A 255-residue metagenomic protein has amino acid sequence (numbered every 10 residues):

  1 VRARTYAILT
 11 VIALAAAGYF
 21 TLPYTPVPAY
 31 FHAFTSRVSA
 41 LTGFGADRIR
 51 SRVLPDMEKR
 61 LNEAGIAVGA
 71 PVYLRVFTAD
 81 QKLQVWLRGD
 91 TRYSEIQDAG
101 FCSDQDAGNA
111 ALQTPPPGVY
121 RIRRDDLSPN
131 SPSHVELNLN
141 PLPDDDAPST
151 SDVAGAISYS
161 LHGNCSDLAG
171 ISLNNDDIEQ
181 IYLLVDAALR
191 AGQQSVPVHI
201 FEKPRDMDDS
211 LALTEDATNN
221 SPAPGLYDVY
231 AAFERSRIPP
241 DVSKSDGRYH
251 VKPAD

Functional and structural regions predicted by a protein language model:
R2-L9, Q113-Y120, R124-D255: Exported/periplasmic cell-wall-interacting domains
T5-P23: Hydrophobic membrane-insertion alpha-helices, especially the h-region of bacterial N-terminal signal peptides
L22-A67: Extracellular/luminal recognition modules and glycoprotein regions
L54-Y73, Q84-W86, Q97-A110, P117-R124 (+1 more regions): N-terminal post-signal-peptidase region of extra-cytosolic proteins
Y73-L74, T150: Short consensus segments that form the blades of beta-propeller domains, in both extracellular/periplasmic
F77-K82, P132: A short, compositionally biased
D80-Q84, D90-S94: Primarily extracytoplasmic ectodomains and periplasmic/lumenal surface modules that are beta-strand-rich
E95-A107, E136, T150-A154: Histidine- and aromatic-enriched segments that form or immediately flank copper-ligand environments
